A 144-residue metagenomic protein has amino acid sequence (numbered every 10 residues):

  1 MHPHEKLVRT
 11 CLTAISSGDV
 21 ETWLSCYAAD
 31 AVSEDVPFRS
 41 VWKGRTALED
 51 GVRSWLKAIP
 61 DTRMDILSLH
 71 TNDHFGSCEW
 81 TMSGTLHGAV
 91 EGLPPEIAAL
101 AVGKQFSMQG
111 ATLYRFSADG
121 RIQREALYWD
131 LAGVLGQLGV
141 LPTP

Functional and structural regions predicted by a protein language model:
M1-P144: C-terminal and inter-domain tail/linker signature
